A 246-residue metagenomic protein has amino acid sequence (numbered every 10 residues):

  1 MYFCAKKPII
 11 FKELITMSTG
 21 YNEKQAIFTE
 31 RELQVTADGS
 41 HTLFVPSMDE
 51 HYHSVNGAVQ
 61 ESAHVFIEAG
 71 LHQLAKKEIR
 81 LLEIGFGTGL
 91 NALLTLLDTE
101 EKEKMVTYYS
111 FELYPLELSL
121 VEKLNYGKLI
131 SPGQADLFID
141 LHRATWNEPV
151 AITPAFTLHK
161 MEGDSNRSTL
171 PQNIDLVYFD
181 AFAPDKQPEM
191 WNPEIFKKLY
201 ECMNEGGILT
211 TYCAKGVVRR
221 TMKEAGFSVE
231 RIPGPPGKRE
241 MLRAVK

Functional and structural regions predicted by a protein language model:
L14-I79, L97-Y126, I130: Rossmann-like AdoMet
E78-G87: Conserved class I S-adenosyl-L-methionine
G89-L93: Glycine-rich SAM-binding Motif I of class I
L124-S168: S-adenosyl-L-methionine
S168-L176: A short acidic, Gly/Pro-enriched loop at the edge of an enzyme's catalytic core that lines a small-molecule cofactor
N192-E205: A short glycine-rich, Lys/Arg-flanked "PGG" loop and its adjoining helix->strand segment in the class I
G206-C213: Conserved beta-strand signature within the Rossmann-like core of class I S-adenosyl-L-methionine
R231-K246: Core SAM-dependent methyltransferase catalytic element
